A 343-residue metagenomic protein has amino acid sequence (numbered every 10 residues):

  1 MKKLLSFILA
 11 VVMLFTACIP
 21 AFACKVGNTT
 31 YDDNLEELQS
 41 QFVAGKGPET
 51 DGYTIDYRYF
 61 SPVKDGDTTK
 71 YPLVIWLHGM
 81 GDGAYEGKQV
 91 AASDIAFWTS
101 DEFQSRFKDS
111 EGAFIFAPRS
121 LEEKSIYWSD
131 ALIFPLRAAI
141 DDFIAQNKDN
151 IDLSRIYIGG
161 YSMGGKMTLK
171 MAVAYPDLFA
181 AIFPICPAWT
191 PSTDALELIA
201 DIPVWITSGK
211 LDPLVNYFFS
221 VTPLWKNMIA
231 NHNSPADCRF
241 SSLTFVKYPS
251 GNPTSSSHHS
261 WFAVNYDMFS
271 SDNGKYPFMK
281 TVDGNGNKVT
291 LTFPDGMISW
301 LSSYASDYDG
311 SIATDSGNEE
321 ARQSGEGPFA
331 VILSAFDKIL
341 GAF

Functional and structural regions predicted by a protein language model:
A21-L73, G159-Y161, M171, C238 (+2 more regions): A domain-start/cap signature at the N-terminus of enzymes
D65, T69, K124-S162: Gly/Ser-rich "nucleophile elbow"/oxyanion-hole loop immediately N-terminal to the catalytic nucleophile in hydrolases
L73, L77-P135: Active-site machinery of serine-nucleophile hydrolases
L77-A84, I144-A145, D149, Y161-M163 (+6 more regions): Cell-envelope and extracellular/periplasmic
K88-Q89, N216-A230: Short alpha-helix in the alpha/beta-hydrolase fold that links the catalytic acid
S154-L198: Primarily recognizes the serine-hydrolase "nucleophile elbow" in alpha/beta-hydrolase and SGNH/GDSL folds
T207, L211-P213, N231-F343: C-terminal catalytic histidine-bearing segment of alpha/beta-hydrolase fold enzymes
